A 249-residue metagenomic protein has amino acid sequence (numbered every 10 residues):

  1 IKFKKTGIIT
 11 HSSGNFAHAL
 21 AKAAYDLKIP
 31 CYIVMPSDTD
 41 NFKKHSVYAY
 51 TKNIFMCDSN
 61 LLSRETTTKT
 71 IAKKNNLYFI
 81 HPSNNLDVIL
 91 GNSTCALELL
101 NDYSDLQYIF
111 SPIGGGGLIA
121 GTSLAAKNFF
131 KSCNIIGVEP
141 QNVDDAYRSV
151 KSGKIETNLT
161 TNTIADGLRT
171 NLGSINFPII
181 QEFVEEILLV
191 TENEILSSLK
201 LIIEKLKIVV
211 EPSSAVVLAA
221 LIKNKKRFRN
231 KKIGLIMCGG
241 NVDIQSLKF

Functional and structural regions predicted by a protein language model:
I1-F249: PLP-dependent amino-acid enzyme catalytic core
